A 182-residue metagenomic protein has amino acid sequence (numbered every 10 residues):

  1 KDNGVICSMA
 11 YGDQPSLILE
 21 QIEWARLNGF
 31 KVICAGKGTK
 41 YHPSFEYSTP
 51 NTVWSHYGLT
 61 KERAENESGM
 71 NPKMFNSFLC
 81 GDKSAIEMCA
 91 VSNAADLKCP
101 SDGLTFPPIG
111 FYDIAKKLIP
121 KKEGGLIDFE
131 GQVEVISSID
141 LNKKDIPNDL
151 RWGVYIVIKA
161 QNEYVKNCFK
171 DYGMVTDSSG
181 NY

Functional and structural regions predicted by a protein language model:
K1-W24: Rossmann-fold NAD(P)-binding glycine/threonine-rich loop
D2, Q21-R26, Y47-P50, A115-L118: Short low-complexity, flexible loop/linker segments enriched in glycine and/or proline with clustered acidic
I6-C7, V32, C99: Hydrophobic beta-strand scaffold residues
D13, G38, T105: Residue-level "edge-of-site" marker
F30-P43: NAD(P)-dependent dehydrogenases' Rossmann-like dinucleotide-binding region
H56, E62-Y182: C-terminal catalytic/substrate-binding lobe primarily of soluble NAD(P)-dependent oxidoreductases
